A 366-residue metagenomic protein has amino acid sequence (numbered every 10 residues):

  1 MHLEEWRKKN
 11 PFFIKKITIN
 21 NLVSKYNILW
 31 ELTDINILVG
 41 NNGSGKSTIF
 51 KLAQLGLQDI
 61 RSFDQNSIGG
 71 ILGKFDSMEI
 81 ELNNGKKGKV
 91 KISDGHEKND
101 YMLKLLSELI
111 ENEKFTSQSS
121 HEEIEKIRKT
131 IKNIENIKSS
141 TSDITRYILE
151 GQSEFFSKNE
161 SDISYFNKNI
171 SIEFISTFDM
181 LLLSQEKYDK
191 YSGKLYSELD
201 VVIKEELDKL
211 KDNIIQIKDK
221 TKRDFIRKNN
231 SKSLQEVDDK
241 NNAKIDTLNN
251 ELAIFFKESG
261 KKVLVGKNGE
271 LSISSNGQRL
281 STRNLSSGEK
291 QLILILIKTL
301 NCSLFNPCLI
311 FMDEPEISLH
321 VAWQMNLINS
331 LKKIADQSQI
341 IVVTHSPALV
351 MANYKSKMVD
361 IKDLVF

Functional and structural regions predicted by a protein language model:
M1-N213, K257, K262-V265, F366: P-loop NTPase switch/coupling surface
H2-K9, D212-N284, I297-L300: Extended helical coiled-coil dimerization/tether regions that scaffold and oligomerize large DNA-maintenance assemblies
N27-T33, S274, C302-L304: Phosphate-binding P-loop
N36-L38, C308-I310, I340: Generic beta-sheet signal
A53-G56, L285-M312, W323-M325, S330: GG-anchored amphipathic helix commonly corresponding to the ABC/SMC/Rad50 NBD signature/C-loop
E316-I317: Short loop immediately C-terminal to the Walker-B catalytic DE motif in ABC-type ATPase nucleotide-binding domains
A322-F366: C-terminal lobe/lid and adjacent interdomain/linker elements of RecA-like ASCE P-loop ATPase modules
